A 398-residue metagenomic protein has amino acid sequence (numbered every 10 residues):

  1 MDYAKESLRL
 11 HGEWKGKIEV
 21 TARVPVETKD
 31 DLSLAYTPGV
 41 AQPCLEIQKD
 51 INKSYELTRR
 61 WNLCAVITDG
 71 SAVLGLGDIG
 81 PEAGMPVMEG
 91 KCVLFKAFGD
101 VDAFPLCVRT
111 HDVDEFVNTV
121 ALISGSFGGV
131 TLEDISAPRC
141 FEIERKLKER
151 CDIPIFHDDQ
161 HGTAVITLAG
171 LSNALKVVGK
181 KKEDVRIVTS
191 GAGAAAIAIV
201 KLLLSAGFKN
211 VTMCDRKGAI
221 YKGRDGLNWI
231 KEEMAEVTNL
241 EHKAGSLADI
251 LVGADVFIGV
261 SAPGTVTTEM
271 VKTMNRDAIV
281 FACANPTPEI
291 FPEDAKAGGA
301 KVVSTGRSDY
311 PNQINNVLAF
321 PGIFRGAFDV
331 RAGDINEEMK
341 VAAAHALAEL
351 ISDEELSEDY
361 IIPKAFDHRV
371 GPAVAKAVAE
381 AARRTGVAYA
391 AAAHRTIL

Functional and structural regions predicted by a protein language model:
M1-I155, A375, A381, A388-Y389 (+1 more regions): N-terminal ligand-binding/catalytic initiation module
G12, Y55-R60, K96-A97, L122-S124 (+8 more regions): Solvent-exposed alpha-helices and their adjacent loops that cap or buttress functional pockets in soluble metabolic
L74, I79-G99, H157, H161 (+1 more regions): Glycine-rich phosphate/diphosphate-binding loop of Rossmann-like nucleotide-binding domains
P105, T131-D134, I155-D158, T189 (+5 more regions): General beta-strand structural signal in soluble alpha/beta enzymes
R150-I166, A282-N285: Short, acidic/small-residue loops that bind anionic groups at enzyme active sites
D158-D159, V178, A282-A392: Adenosine-phosphate binding glycine-rich loop
E232-K301, R307-D309: Rossmann-like adenosine-cofactor binding region
